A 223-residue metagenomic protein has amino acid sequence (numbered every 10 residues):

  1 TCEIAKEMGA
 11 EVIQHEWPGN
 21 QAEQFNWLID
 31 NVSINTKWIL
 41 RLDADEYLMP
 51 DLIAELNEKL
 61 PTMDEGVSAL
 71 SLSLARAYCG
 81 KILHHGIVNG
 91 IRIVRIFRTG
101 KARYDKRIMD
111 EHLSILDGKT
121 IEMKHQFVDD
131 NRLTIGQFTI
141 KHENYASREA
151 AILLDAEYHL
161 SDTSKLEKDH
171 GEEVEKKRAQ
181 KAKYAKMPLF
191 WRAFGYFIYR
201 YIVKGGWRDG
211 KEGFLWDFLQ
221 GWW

Functional and structural regions predicted by a protein language model:
T1-Q14, P18, N57-L60: Acidic donor-binding segment of Leloir-type glycosyltransferases
E7, S33, D64-G66: Alpha-helix termination/capping residues and helix-transition junctions
E16-E23, I29: A short, glycine-/small-residue-rich helix N-cap motif at loop->alpha-helix starts within glycosyltransferase
A22-N26, M49-W223: Catalytic-site signature of metal-activated, phosphate-bearing donor transferases, centered on the GT-A/GT-A-like
N26-W38: Active-site nucleotide-sugar/metal-binding loop of Leloir-type enzymes
K37, D45, G66-S68: Conserved acidic residues
